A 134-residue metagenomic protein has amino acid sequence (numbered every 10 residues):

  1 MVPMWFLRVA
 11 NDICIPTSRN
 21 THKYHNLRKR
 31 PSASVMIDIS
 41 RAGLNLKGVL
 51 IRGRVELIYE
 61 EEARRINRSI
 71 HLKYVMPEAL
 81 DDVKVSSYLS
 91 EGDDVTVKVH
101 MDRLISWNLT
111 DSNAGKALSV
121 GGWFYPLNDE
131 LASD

Functional and structural regions predicted by a protein language model:
M1, Y24-H25, N108-L109: Short glycine-/acidic-enriched loop or helix-start segments at secondary-structure transitions that form or flank
M1-R19, L27, S34-D38, L50: Short beta-strand segments
W5, H25, R41, S87-L89: Short secondary-structure boundary/capping segments
L7, T21-K23, A42, N113-A114: Short, surface-exposed beta-strand-loop junctions and turns on beta-sheet-rich folds
N11, G43-L46: A solvent-exposed, acidic/Ser-Thr-rich amphipathic alpha-helical stretch
R19-T21, A33-I37, M76-V85: Short acidic (Asp/Glu) patches
N20-N26, E62, I66: Amphipathic alpha-helical interface surfaces
K47-D134: Charged, gly/pro-rich active-site loop segments
